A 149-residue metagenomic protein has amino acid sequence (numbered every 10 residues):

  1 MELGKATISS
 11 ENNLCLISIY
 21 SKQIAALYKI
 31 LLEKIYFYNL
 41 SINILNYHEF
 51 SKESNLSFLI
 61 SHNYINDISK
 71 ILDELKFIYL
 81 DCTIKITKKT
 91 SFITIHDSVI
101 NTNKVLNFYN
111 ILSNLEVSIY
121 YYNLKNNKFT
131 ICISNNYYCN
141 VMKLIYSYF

Functional and structural regions predicted by a protein language model:
M1-F149: A conserved regulatory-domain signal marking ACT and ACT-like small-molecule sensing domains and adjacent regulatory
